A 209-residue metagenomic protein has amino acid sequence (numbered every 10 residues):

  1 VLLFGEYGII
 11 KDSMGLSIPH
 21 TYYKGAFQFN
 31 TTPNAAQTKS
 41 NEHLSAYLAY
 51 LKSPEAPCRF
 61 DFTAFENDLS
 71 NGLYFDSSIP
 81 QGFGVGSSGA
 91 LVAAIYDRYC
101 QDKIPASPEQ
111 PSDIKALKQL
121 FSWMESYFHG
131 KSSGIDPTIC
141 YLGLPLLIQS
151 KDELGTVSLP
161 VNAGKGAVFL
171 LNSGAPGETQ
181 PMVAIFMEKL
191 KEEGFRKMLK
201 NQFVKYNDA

Functional and structural regions predicted by a protein language model:
L2, I9-I10, S17-I18, A26-S70 (+3 more regions): C-terminal nucleotide
S78-A90: Gly/Ser-rich catalytic serine loop of serine hydrolases
A90-D102: Stable alpha-helical structural segments in soluble proteins, enriched in small hydrophobic residues
